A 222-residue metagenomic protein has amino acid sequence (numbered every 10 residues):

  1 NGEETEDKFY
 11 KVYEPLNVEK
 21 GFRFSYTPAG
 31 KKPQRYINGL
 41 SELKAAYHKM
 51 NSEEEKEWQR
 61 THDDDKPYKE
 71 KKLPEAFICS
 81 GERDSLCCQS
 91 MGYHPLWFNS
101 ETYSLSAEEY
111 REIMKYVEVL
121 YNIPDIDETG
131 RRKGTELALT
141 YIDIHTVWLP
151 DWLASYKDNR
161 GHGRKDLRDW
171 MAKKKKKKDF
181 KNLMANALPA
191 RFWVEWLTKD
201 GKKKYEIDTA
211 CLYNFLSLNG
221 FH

Functional and structural regions predicted by a protein language model:
N1-Y116, G134: Phosphate-handling DNA/RNA-contact segment within nucleic-acid enzymes
P74, S85, G92-P95, V119-Y121 (+1 more regions): Conserved NTP-binding/hydrolysis core of motor NTPases
A76-I78, V117-T129, W148-D151: Acidic beta-strand-to-loop metal/phosphate-binding motif
N99-S104, D125-I126, D151-L153: Short, acidic/turn-prone active-site loops that include or flank metal/cofactor- and phosphate-binding residues
S104-E112, R132, Y156-L167: Short, charged, surface-exposed secondary-structure boundary motifs
R132-D143: Short, aromatic/basic amphipathic alpha-helical patches
L139, S155-L197: Short, small/acidic-rich helices and loops at N termini and domain boundaries of DNA replication/processing enzymes
L188-H222: N-terminal nucleic-acid engagement/recognition segments and initiation subdomains in replication, restriction
